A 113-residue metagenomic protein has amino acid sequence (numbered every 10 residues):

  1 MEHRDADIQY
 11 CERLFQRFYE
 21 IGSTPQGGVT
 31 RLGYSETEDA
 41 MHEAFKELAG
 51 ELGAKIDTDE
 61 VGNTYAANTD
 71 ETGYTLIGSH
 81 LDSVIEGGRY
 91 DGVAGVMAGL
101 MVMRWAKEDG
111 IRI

Functional and structural regions predicted by a protein language model:
M1-P25: N-terminal hydrophobic or amphipathic helices/low-complexity stretches enriched in small/hydrophobic/Pro/Gly
E2, R31-G33, R89: Short, contiguous strand/loop micro-motifs
E12, Q16, K46, V96-R104: Predominant activation on well-ordered alpha-helical scaffold segments within soluble catalytic domains
F15, Y19-G22, L52-G53, M103-G110: Structural signal for hydrophobic packing residues in well-ordered secondary-structure cores of soluble enzyme domains
S23-N68: A non-catalytic alpha/beta surface segment that caps or lines the substrate-entry region of metallo-dependent hydrolase
L52, E71-T75, R112-I113: Short coil/turn connectors at secondary-structure junctions
G73-E86: Glycine/charged-rich beta-loop-alpha catalytic/anionic-binding loops adjacent to active sites
I77, R89-I113: Alpha-helical metal-binding/catalytic segments enriched in His/Glu/Asp
